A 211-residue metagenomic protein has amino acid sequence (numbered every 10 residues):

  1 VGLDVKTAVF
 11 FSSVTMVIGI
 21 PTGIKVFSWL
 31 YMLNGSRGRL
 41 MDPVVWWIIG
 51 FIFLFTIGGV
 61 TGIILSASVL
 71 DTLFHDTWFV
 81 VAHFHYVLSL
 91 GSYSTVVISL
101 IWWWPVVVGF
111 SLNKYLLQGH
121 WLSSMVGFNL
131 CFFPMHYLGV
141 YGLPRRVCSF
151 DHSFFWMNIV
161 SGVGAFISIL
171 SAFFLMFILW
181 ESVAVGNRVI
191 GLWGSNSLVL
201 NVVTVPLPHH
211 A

Functional and structural regions predicted by a protein language model:
V1-A211: Membrane-embedded and interfacial regions of multi-pass energy-transducing membrane proteins
